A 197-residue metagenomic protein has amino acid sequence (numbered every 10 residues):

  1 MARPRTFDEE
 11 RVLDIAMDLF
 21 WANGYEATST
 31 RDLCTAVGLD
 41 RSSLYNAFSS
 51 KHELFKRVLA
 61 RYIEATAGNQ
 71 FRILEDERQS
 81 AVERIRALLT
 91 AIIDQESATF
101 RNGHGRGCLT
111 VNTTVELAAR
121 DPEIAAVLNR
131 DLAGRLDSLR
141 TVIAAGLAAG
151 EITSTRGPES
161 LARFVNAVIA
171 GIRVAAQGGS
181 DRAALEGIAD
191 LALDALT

Functional and structural regions predicted by a protein language model:
M1-F7, T155: N-terminal intrinsically disordered/low-complexity leader segments
E10, D14, C108-V111: Short alpha-helical elements of helix-turn-helix
R11, L19-R61: Helix-turn-helix
K51, V58, Y62-T66, E77 (+6 more regions): Hydrophobic/aromatic residues within well-ordered alpha-helical segments
R57, R72-R106, P158-V165: Hydrophobic alpha-helical connector segments
E83, A87, G105-R106, P122-A148 (+2 more regions): Amphipathic alpha-helical packing segments from all-alpha helical-bundle domains
Q95, T99, V115, R120 (+3 more regions): Amphipathic C-terminal alpha-helical segment
R106-N112, R156-A175, G187-A195: Hydrophobic alpha-helical segments that form the core of small-molecule binding pockets and/or dimer interfaces
